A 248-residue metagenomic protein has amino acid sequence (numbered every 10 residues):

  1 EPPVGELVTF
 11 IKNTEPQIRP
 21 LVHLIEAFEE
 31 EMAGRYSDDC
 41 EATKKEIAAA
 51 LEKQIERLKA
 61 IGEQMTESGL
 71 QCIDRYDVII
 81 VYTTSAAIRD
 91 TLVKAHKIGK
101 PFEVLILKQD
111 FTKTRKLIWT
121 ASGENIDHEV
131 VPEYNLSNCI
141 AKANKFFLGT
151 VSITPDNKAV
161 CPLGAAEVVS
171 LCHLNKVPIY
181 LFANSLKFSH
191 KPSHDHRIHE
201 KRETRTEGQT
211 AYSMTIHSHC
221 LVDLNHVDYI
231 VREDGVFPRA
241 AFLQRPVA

Functional and structural regions predicted by a protein language model:
E1-I47: Long amphipathic alpha-helical segments
T9-T14, Y76-D77, T154-K158: A short glycine/serine-rich beta->alpha loop
Q17, V78-I79, T83-R89, F111: Gly/Ser/Thr-rich loops at beta-strand to alpha-helix junctions that form or flank small-molecule/cofactor-binding
E29-R75, V93, E103-F146: Ligand-binding beta-strand-loop-alpha-helix segment within the catalytic cores of soluble metabolic enzymes
G62, S85, C161-P162: A conditional alpha-helix N-cap/helix-loop micro-motif detector
D90, H96-P101, L107-A248: Conserved phosphate- and dinucleotide-binding cores of soluble alpha/beta proteins, encompassing both enzyme active
